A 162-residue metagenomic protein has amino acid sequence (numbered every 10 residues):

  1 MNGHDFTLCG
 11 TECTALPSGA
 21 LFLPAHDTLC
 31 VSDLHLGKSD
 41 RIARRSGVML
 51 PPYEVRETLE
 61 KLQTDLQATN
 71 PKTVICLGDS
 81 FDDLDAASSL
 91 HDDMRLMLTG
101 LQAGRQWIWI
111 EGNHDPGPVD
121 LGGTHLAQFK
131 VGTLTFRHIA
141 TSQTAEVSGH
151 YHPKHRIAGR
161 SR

Functional and structural regions predicted by a protein language model:
N2-C9, L16, K154-R162: Binuclear metal-dependent phosphoesterase catalytic core
H4-L8, L21-L23, L126-G132: Short acidic-hydrophobic surface loop/beta-edge motif
C9, T14-D27, T58-T69: Short amphipathic alpha-helices and their capping/turn segments at secondary-structure boundaries
P17, E111, H138: Short loop/edge segments at beta-strand edges and connector loops that shape dinucleotide/nucleotide cofactor-binding
F22, L29-V31, T135, A145: Conserved beta-strand elements of the Class I
L29-V31, G37-G132: Core catalytic region of metal-dependent phosphoesterases/phosphodiesterases, especially metallo-beta-lactamase-like
L36-G37, H152: Short, solvent-exposed loop/turn segments at secondary-structure junctions
T124-R162: Conserved beta-sheet core of the metallophosphoesterase superfamily
